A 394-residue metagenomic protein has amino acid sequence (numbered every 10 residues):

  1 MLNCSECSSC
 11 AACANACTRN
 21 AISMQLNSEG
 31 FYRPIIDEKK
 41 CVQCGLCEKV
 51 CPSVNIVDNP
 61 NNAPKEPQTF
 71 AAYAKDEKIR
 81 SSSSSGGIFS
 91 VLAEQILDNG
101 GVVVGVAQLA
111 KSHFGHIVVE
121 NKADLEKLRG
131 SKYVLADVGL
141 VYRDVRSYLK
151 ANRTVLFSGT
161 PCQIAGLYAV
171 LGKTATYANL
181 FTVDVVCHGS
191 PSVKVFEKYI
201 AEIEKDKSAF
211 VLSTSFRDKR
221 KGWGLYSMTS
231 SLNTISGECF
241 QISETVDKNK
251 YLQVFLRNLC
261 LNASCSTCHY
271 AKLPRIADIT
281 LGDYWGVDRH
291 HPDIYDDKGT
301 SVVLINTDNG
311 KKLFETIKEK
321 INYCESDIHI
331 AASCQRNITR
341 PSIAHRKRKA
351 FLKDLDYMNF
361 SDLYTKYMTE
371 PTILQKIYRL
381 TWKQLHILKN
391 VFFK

Functional and structural regions predicted by a protein language model:
M1-C7, I35-C41, N152-V155, Y177 (+1 more regions): Immediate flanking context of iron-sulfur cluster ligation sites
C4-E6, A12-I35, L46-A63, D278-I279: Iron-sulfur cluster-binding cysteine motifs and their immediate structural context in ferredoxin-like electron-transfer
S5-R19, V42-V54, T160-G166, C260-L273: Local cysteine-cluster metal-coordination motifs and their immediate loop/turn environment, predominantly Fe-S cluster
K39-A151, H329, S333-K347, K353-S361: Flanking helices and flexible, charged tails adjoining ferredoxin-like Fe-S electron-transfer domains in multi-subunit
S84-G87, A110, F157-L167, G189-P191: Gly/Ser/Thr-rich loops at beta-strand to alpha-helix junctions that form or flank small-molecule/cofactor-binding
N99-V102, A209-K394: Long, compositionally biased charged/polar accessory segments in the mid-to-C-terminal portions of proteins
K132-L156, P161-T182: Conserved nucleotide-cofactor-binding alpha/beta core module
A178-E202: Short, flexible loop segments at boundaries between secondary-structure elements
